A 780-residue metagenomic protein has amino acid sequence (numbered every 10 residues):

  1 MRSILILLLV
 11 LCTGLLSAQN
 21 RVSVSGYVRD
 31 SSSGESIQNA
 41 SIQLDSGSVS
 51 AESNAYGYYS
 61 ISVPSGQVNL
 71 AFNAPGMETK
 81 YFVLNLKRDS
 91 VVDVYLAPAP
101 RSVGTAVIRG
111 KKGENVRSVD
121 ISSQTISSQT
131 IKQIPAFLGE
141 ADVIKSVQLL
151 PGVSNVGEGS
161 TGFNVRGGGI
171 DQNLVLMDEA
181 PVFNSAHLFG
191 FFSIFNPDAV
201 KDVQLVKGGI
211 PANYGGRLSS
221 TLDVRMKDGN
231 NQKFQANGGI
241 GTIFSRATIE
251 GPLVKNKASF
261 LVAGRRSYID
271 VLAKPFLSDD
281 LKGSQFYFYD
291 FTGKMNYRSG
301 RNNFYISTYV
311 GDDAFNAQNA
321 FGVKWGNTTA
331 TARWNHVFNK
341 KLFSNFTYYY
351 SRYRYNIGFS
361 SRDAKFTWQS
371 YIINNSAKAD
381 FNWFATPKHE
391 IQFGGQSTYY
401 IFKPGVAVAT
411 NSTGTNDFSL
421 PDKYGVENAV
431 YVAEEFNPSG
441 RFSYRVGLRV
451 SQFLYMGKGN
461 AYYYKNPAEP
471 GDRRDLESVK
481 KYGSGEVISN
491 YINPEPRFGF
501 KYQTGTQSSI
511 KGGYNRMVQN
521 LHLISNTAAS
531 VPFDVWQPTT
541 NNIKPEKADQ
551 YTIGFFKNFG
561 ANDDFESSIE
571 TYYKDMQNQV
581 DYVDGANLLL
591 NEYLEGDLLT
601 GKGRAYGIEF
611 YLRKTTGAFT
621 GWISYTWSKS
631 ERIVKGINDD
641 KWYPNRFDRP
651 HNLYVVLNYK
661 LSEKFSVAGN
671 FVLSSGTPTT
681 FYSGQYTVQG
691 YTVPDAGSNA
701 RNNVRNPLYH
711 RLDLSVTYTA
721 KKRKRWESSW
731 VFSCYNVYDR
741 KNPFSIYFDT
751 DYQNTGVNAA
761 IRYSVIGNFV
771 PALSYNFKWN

Functional and structural regions predicted by a protein language model:
Y27-R29, S33, S41-D45, N73-M77 (+5 more regions): Short, acidic, small-residue-rich periplasmic hinge/interaction motif at the N-terminus of Gram-negative outer-membrane
G76-E78, R109, E114-N173, M177-I210 (+1 more regions): Periplasmic N-terminal accessory/gating domains of Gram-negative outer-membrane beta-barrel systems
G241-Y268, D279-A314, G322-Y350, A385-H389: Transmembrane beta-barrel wall of Gram-negative outer-membrane proteins
Y287, K664, L673-T692, Y709-D713 (+1 more regions): C-terminal beta-signal and adjacent terminal beta-strands/loops of Gram-negative outer-membrane beta-barrel proteins
R354, I401-S412, L454-E477, Y502-Q550 (+3 more regions): Surface-exposed extracellular loop regions of Gram-negative outer-membrane beta-barrel proteins, predominantly
N374-K378, S419, E427-A429, P538-K544 (+4 more regions): Outer membrane beta-barrel strand-and-loop segments of large Gram-negative receptors, especially TonB-dependent
S397-Q507, I637: Signature of Gram-negative outer-membrane beta-barrel scaffolds
Y572-D575, L594-S683, N776: Gram-negative outer-membrane beta-barrel transporters
